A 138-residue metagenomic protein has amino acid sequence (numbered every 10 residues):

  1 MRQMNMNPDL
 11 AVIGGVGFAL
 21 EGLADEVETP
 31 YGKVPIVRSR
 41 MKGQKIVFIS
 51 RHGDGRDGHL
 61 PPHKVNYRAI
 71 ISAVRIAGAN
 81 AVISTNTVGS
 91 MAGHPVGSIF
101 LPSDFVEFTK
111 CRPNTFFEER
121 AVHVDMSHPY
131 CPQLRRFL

Functional and structural regions predicted by a protein language model:
R2-M126: Metabolite-binding pocket within alpha/beta catalytic cores that recognizes anionic/polar moieties
P129-F137: Active-site rim beta-loop-alpha module in soluble metabolic enzymes
